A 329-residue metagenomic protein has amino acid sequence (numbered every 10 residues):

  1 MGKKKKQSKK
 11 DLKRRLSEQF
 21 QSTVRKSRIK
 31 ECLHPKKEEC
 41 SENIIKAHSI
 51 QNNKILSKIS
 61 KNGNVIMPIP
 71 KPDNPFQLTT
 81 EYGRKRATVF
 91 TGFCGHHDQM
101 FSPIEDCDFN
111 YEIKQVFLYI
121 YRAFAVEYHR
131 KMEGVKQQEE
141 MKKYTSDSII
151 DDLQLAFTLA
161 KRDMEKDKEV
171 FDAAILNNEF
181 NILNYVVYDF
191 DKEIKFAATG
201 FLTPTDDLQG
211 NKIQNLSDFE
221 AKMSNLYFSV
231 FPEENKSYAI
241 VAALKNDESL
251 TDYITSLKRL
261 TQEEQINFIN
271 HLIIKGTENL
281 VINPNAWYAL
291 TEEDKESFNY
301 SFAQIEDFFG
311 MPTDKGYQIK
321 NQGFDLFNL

Functional and structural regions predicted by a protein language model:
G2-E105, I113: An N-terminal structural lobe/cap that precedes and organizes the functional/catalytic core across diverse proteins
L12-Q21, K26-P35, V135-M141, I149 (+2 more regions): Metal-centered catalytic cores of metalloenzymes
K37-E38, K58-I59, F76-Q77, S146-L153 (+3 more regions): Short, structured coil/loop segments at alpha-helix boundaries
I66-P68, M141, Q262-Q265: Short, surface-exposed linear patches
P70-K71, Y128-E133, G276-I282: Low-complexity, flexible helical/coil segments
P75-F76, A123-E127, H271-K275: Short C-terminal domain-edge/linker segments immediately following a structured domain
E105-M164: Long, hydrophobic, well-ordered secondary-structure blocks that form the structural core and pocket-lining surfaces
F157-L329: Charge-dense, low-complexity intrinsically disordered regions
